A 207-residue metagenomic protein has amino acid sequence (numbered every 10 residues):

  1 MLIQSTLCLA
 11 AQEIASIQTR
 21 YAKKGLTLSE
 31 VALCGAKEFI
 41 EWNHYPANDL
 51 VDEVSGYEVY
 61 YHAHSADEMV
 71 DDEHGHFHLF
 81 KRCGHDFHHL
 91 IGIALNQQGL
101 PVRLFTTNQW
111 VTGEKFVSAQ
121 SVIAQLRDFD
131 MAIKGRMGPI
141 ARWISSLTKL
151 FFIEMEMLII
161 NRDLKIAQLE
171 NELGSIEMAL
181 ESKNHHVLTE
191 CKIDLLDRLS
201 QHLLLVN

Functional and structural regions predicted by a protein language model:
M1-E53: N-terminal domain-onset segments
A10-I17, V59, I144, T148: Generic hydrophobic, helix-prone segments enriched in Leu/Val/Ile
S29, M69, F80-D86, S118 (+3 more regions): Amphipathic alpha-helical interaction segments
A32-G35, L203-N207: Long, compositionally biased intrinsically disordered regions
Y45-A47, H62, L158: Short amphipathic alpha-helical "recognition" segments used for binding
D49-W110: Aromatic- and glycine-enriched beta-alpha-beta binding-site module
L100-S200: Mixed-charge (acidic/basic) macromolecular-recognition segments
